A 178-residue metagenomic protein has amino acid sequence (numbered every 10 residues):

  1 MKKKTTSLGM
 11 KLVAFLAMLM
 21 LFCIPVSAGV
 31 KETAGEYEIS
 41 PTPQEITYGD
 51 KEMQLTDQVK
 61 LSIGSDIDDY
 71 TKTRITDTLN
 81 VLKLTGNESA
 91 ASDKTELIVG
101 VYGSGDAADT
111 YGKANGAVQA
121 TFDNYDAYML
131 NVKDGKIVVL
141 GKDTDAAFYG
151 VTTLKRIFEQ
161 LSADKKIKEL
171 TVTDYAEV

Functional and structural regions predicted by a protein language model:
M1-L8: N-terminal secretory signal peptides that target proteins for export/translocation
L8-A28: Sec-dependent N-terminal signal peptides of Gram-positive bacterial secreted proteins and lipoproteins
A28-V178: Acidic, contiguous N-terminal accessory segments
